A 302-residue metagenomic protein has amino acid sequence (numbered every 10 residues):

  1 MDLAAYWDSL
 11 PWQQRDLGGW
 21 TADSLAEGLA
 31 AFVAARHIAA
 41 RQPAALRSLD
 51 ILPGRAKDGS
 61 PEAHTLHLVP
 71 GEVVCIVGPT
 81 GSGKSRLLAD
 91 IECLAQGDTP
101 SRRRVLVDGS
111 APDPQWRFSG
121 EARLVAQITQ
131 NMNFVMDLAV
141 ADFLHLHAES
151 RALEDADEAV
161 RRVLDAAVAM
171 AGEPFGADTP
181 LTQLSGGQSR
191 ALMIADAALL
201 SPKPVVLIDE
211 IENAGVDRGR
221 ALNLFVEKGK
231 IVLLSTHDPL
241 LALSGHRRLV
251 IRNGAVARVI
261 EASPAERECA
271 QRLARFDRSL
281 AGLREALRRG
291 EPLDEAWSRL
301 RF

Functional and structural regions predicted by a protein language model:
A35-S60: N-terminal pre-Walker A segment at the start of P-loop NTPase domains
V74-I76, L88: Short hydrophobic beta-strand immediately N-terminal to the Walker A/P-loop
T80, S85: Walker A/P-loop
L88-S150: ABC ATPase nucleotide-binding domain signature region
D178-L184: Conserved ABC ATPase signature
G186-V206: GG-anchored amphipathic helix commonly corresponding to the ABC/SMC/Rad50 NBD signature/C-loop
L243-I251: Conserved catalytic segment of ABC-fold P-loop ATPases
G254-R288: Conserved beta-strand-loop-alpha-helix hinge in the C-terminal portion of ABC ATPase nucleotide-binding domains
